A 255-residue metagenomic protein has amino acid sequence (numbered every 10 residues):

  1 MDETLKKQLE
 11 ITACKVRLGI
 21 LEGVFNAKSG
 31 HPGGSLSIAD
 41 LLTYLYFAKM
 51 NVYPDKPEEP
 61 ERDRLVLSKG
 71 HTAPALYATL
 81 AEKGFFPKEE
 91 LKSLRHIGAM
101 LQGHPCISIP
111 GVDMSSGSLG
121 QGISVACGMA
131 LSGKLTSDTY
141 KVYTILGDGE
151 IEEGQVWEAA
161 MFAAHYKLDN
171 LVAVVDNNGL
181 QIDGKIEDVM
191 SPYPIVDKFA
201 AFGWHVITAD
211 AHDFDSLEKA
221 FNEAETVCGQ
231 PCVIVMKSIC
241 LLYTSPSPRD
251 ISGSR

Functional and structural regions predicted by a protein language model:
M1-V16: N-terminal hydrophobic or amphipathic helices/low-complexity stretches enriched in small/hydrophobic/Pro/Gly
A13-S29, D176-N178: N-terminal capping segment at the start of a domain
I20-G23, S35-E158, A164-H165: Cofactor-binding active-site loop characterized by glycine-rich and histidine/acidic residues
G111, S115-S118, I123-C228: Thiamine diphosphate
G229-M236: Active-site regions of oxyanion-processing enzymes, predominantly non-cytosolic
Y243-R255: Single conserved hydrophobic/aromatic residue that forms the stacking wall/gate of nucleotide- or nucleobase-binding
